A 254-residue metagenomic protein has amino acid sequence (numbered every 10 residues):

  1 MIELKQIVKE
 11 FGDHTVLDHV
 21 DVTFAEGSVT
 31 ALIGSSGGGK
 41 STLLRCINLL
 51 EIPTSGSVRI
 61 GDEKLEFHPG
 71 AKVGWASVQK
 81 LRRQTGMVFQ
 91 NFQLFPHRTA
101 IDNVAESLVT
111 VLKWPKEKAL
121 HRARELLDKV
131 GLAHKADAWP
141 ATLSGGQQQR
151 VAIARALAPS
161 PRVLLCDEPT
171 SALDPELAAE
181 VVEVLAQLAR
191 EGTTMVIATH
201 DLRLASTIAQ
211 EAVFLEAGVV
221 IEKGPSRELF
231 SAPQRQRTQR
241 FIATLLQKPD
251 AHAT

Functional and structural regions predicted by a protein language model:
N48: Helix-to-loop junction immediately C-terminal to a conserved catalytic motif
L65-G86, K116-E117, L229-P233: ABC ATPase NBD coupling module
W139-L143, Q147: Conserved ABC ATPase signature
A158-R162: A short, proline-enriched helix->beta-strand linker immediately N-terminal to the Walker B motif in ABC-type P-loop
L164-D167: Catalytic Walker B motif of ABC-type/P-loop ATPase nucleotide-binding domains
T199-H200: H-loop/switch region of ABC-family ATPase nucleotide-binding domains
